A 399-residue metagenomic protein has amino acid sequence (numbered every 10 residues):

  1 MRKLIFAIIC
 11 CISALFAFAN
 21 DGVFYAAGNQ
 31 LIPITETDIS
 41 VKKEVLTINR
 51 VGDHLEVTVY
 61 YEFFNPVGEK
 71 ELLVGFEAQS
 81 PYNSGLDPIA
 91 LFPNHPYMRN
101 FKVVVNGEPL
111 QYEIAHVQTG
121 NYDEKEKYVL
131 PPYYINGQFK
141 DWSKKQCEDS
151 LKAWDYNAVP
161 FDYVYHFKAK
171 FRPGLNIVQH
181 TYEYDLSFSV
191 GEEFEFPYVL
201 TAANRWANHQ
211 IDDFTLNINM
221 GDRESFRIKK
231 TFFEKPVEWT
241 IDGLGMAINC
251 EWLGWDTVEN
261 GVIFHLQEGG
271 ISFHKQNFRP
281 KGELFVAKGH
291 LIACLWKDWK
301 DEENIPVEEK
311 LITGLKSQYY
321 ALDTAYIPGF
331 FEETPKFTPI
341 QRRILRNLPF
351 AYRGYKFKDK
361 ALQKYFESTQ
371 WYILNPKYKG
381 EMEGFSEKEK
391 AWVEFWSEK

Functional and structural regions predicted by a protein language model:
L4-L15: Sec-dependent N-terminal signal peptides
F18-H54: N-terminal, polar/Ser/Thr-rich
T58-Y82: Ligand-binding face of N-terminal immunoglobulin V-set domains in extracellular IgSF glycoproteins
G75-V117, N208-E251: Solvent-exposed beta-hairpin/edge-strand motifs
Y82-V164: Structured domain cores in non-transmembrane regions
L151-V237: Surface-exposed, acidic/Ser/Thr-rich flexible loop segments
N260-Y319, D323: Secretory-pathway-linked proteins and extracytosolic
T334-Y372: Amphipathic alpha-helical packing elements
